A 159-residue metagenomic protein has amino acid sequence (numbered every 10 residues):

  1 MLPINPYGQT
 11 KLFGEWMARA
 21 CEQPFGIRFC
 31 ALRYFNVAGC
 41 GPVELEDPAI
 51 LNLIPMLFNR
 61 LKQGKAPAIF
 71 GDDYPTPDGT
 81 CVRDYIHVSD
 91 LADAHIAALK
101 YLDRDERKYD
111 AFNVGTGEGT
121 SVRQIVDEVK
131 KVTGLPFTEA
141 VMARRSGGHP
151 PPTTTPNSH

Functional and structural regions predicted by a protein language model:
M1-N36, P42-N52: Catalytic helix-loop patch of NAD(P)-dependent Rossmann-fold dehydrogenases
W16, P55, D93-A97: Short, contiguous clusters of charged residues that form electrostatic/catalytic patches at enzyme active sites, used
R19-A20, F58-K62: Alpha-helical segments that scaffold the active site and NAD(P)H-binding pocket of short-chain dehydrogenase/reductase
I27, P55, K65: Change "...and in nucleic-acid phosphodiester-cleaving endonucleases..." to "...and in nucleic-acid processing enzymes
V37-A38, Y74: Hydrophobic pocket-lining residues within nucleotide cofactor-binding pockets
C40-G41, P77: Short, solvent-exposed loop/turn segments at secondary-structure junctions
L53-I54, H87: C-terminal catalytic core of Y-nucleophile DNA break-rejoin enzymes
L61-H159: C-terminal substrate-binding subdomain of Rossmann-fold SDR/epimerase-dehydratase oxidoreductases
